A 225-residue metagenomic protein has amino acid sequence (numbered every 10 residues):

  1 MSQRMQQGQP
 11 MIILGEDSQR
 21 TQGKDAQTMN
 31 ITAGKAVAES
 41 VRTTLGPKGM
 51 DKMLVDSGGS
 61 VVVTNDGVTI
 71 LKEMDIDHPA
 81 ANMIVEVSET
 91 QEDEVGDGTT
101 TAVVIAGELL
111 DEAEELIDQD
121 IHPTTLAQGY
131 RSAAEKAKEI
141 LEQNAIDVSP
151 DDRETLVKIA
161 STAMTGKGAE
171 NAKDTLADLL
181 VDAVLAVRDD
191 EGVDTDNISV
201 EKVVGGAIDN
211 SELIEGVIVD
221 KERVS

Functional and structural regions predicted by a protein language model:
S2-Q6, P10-S18, A26-T32, T43-D93 (+8 more regions): Long, low-complexity regulatory segments enriched in Ser/Thr/Pro/Gly and acidic residues
T21-T28, I117, I121-T124, A163-N171: Generic amphipathic alpha-helical segments used as scaffolds and interaction surfaces in large, multi-domain proteins
K35: Structured ligand/cofactor/substrate-binding pocket environments in proteins
A38-V41: Alpha/propeptide regions of enzymes that mature by internal proteolysis
L109-D120, E154-M164: Acidic/polar active-site rim loop that often engages polyanionic ligands
K138-S225: Long, structured protein-protein interaction/assembly regions in large complexes
